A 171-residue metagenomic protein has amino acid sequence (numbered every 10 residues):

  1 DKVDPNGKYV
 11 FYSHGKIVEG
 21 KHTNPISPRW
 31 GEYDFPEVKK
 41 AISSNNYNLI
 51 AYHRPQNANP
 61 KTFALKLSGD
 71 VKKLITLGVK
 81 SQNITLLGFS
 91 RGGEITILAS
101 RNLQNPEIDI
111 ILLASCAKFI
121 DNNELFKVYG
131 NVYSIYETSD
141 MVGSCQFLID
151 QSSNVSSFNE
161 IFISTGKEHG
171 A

Functional and structural regions predicted by a protein language model:
K2-A41: Short, surface-exposed "cap/lid" segments of acyl-processing enzymes
K2-V3, D109-G170: The feature captures the conserved acid-bearing segment of alpha/beta-hydrolase catalytic domains
E19-T23, A51, V142, G170: Short, solvent-exposed loop/turn elements at domain surfaces
D34-V38, Q56-S81: Alpha/beta-hydrolase active-site loop
K39-A58: Conserved alpha/beta-hydrolase
L86-T96: Gly/Ala-rich beta-loop-alpha elbow adjacent to hydrolase catalytic centers
I95-A99, D121: Hydrolases whose catalytic domains are alpha/beta-hydrolase-1, hotdog thioesterase, or metallo-beta-lactamase-like
A99-I108: Conserved hydrolase catalytic core segment
